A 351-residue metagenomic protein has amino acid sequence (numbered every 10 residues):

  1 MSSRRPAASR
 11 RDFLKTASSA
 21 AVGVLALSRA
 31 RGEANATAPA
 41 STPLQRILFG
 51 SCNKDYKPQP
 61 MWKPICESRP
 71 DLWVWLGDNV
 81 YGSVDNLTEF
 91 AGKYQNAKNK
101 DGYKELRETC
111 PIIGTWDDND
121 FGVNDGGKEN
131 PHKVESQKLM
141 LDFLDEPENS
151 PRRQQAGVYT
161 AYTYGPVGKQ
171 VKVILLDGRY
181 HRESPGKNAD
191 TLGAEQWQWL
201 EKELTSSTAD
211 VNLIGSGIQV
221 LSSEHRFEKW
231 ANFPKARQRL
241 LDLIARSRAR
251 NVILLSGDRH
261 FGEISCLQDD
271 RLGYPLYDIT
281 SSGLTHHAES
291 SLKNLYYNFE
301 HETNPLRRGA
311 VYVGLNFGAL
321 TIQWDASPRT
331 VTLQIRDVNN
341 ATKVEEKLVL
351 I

Functional and structural regions predicted by a protein language model:
M1-A8: Secretory targeting signals
R10, L14-A17, G23-L25, N35-I351: Metal-dependent phosphoester/phosphodiester hydrolase catalytic core
L27-R31: C-terminal segment of classical bacterial N-terminal signal peptides
